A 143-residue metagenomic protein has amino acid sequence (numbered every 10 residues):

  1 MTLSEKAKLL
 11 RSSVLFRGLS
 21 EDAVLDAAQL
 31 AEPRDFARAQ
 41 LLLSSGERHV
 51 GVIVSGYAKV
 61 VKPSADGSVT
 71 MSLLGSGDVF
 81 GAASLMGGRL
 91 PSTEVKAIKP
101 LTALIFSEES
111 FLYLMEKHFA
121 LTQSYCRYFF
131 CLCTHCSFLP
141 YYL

Functional and structural regions predicted by a protein language model:
K6-L10: Short, contiguous pre-domain boundary segments
R11-S55, P63: Regulatory nucleotide-sensing modules
H49, Y57, P100-T102: Structural motif
G56-A58, G77: Short, small-hydrophobic-rich alpha-helical interface motif
V60-D66: Cytochrome P450 core scaffold surrounding the K-helix E-X-X-R motif and the conserved "meander" helix-loop region
S72-Y141: Cyclic-nucleotide recognition modules
